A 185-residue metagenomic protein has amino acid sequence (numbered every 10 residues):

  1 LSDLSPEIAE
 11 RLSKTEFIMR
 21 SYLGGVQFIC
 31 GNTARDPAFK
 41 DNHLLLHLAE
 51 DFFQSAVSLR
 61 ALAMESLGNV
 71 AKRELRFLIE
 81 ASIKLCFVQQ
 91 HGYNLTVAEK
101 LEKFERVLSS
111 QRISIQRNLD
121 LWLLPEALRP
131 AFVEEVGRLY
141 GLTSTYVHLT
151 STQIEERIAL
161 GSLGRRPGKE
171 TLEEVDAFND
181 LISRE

Functional and structural regions predicted by a protein language model:
L1-L48: N-terminal, Lys/Arg-enriched amphipathic/low-complexity engagement segments that precede the first folded domain
K14, I18-S21, G25, K103 (+3 more regions): Exposed alpha-helical structural elements
I18, Y22, G164-E185: Amphipathic, Lys/Arg-enriched alpha-helical patches that create a basic surface for binding polyanionic ligands
S21-G25, L48-S58, E74, A81 (+1 more regions): Amphipathic, well-ordered alpha-helical segments in soluble domains
G31-L44, R60, M64-N69, R73-G141 (+2 more regions): Short non-catalytic regulatory patches outside canonical folded cores
S55, L75-S82, V175-E185: An amphipathic alpha-helical micro-motif enriched in hydrophobic residues with embedded/adjacent acidic residues
T96, K100-L101, R157-R166: Conserved catalytic-core motifs characterized by acidic clusters
T145-L160: Short, solvent-exposed beta-strand-terminating loops
